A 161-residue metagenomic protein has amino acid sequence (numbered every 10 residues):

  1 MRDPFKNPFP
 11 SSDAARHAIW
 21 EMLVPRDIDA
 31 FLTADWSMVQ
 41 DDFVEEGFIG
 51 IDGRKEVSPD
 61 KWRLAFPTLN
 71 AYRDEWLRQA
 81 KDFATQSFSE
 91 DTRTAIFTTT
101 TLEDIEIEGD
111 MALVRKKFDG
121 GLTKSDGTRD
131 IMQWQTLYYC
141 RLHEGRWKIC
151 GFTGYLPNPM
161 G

Functional and structural regions predicted by a protein language model:
M1-V57, K61-F66: Short, low-complexity N-terminal intrinsically disordered segments enriched in polar/charged residues
R2-P4, L113-R115, S125-D126, D130-G161: Short beta-strand edge/turn micro-motifs at domain boundaries
D41-E108: A solvent-exposed, acidic/Ser-Thr-rich amphipathic alpha-helical stretch
I49-G53, L113-G120: Short, well-ordered beta-strand segments in beta-rich or mixed alpha/beta enzyme and ligand-binding folds
A84-S87, F118-L122: Short Pro/Gly-enriched beta-strand edge/turn motifs at strand-loop
E106, G121, Y139-R141: Generic structural detector for well-ordered beta-strands
